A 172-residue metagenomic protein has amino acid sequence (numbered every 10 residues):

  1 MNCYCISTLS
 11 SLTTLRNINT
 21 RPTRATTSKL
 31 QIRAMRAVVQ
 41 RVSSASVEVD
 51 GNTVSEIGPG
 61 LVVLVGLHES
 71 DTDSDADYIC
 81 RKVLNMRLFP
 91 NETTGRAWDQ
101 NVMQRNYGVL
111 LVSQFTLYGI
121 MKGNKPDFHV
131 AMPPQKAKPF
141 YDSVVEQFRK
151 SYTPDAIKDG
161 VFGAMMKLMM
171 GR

Functional and structural regions predicted by a protein language model:
N2-N124, P139-R172: N-terminal, polar/charged subdomain of small-to-medium soluble alpha/beta proteins
K122-K136: A charged helix-plus-loop insertion that forms the helical arch/lid used to bind and gate nucleic-acid substrates
